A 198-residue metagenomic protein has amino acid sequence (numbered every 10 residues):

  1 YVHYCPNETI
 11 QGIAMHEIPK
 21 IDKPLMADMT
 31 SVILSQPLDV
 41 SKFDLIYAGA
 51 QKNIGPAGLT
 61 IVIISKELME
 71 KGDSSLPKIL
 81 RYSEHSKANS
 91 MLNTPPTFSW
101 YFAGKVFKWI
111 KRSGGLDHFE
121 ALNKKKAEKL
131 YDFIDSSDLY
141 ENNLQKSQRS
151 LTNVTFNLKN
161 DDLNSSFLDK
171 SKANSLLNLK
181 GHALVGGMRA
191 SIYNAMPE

Functional and structural regions predicted by a protein language model:
Y1, L45, L59-I63, N153-T155: Conserved hydrophobic/aromatic beta-strand scaffold that supports enzyme active sites
Y1-I33: Active-site phosphate-binding strand-loop segment of PLP-dependent enzymes
P6-Q11, T30-I33, L38, Q51-I54 (+1 more regions): Short acidic/polar capping segments at secondary-structure boundaries
E17-K20, P37-S41, K52-P56, K146-S147 (+1 more regions): Solvent-exposed alpha-helices and their adjacent loops that cap or buttress functional pockets in soluble metabolic
M26, V40-Q51: Conserved active-site segment immediately N-terminal to the catalytic lysine that forms the internal aldimine
A50-Y131, Q145: Active-site C-terminal subdomain of aminotransferase-like
Y140-S171: Conserved PLP-binding catalytic core of the aspartate aminotransferase-like
V154-N160, L176-E198: Conserved PLP-binding active-site segment of the aspartate aminotransferase-like
